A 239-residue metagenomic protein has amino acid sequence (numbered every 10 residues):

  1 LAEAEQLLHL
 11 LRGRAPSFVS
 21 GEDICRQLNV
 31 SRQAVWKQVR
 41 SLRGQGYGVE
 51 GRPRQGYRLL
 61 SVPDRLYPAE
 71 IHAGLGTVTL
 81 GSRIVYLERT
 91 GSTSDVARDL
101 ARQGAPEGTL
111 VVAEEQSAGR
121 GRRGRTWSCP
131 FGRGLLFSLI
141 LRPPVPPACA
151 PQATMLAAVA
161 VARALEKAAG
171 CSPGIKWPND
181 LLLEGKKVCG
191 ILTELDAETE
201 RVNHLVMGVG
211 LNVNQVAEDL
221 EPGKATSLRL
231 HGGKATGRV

Functional and structural regions predicted by a protein language model:
A2-K167, C189: N-terminal lobe of the biotin/lipoate ligase/transferase fold
Q103, G108, S128-R238: Nucleotide and nucleotide-moiety/phosphate-recognizing core
